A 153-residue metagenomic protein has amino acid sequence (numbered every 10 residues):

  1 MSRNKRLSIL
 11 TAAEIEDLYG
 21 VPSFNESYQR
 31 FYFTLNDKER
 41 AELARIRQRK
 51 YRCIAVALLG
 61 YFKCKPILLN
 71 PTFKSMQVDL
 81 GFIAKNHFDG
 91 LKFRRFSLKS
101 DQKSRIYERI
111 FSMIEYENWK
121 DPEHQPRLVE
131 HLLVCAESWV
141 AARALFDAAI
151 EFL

Functional and structural regions predicted by a protein language model:
S2-L153: Long amphipathic alpha-helical coiled-coil/heptad-repeat bundle
